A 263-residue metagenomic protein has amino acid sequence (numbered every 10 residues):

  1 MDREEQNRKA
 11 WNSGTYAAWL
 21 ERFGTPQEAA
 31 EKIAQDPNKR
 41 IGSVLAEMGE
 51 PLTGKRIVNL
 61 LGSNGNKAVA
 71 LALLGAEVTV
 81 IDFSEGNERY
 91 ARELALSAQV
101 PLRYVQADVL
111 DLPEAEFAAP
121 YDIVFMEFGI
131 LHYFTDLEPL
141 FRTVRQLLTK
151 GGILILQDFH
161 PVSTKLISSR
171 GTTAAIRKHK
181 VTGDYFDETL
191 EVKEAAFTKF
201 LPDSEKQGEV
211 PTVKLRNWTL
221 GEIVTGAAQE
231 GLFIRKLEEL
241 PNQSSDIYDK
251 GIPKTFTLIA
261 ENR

Functional and structural regions predicted by a protein language model:
M1-Q27: N-terminal, positively charged/glycine-rich alpha-helical extensions of SAM-dependent methyltransferases
G24-K55: Conserved alpha-helix/loop element of class I SAM-dependent methyltransferases that forms part of the SAM/SAH-binding
R56-L112: Class I SAM-dependent methyltransferase SAM/SAH-binding core
L110, E114-V124: A short acidic, Gly/Pro-enriched loop at the edge of an enzyme's catalytic core that lines a small-molecule cofactor
D122-E138: A short SAM/SAH-binding and catalytic strip from SAM-dependent methyltransferases
E138-I153: A short glycine-rich, Lys/Arg-flanked "PGG" loop and its adjoining helix->strand segment in the class I
G151, I155-T225: SAM-dependent methyltransferase
E222-R263: C-terminal lobe and adjacent flexible extensions of AdoMet/dcAdoMet transferase-like proteins
